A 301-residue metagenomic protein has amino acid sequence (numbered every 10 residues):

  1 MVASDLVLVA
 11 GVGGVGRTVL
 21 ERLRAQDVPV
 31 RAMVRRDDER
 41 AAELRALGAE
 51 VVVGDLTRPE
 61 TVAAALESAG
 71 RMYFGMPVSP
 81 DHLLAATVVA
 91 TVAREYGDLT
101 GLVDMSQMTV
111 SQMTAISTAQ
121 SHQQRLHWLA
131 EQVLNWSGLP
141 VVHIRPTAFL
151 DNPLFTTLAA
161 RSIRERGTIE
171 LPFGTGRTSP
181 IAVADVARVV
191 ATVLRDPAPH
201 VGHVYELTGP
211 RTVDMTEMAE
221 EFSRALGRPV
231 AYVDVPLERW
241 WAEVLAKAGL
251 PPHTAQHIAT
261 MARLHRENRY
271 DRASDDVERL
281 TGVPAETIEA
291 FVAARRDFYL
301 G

Functional and structural regions predicted by a protein language model:
M1-E43, T57-E60, A64-E67, V78-T87 (+3 more regions): Oxidoreductase cofactor-interface core, primarily capturing Rossmann-like NAD(P)-dependent enzymes
A32-M33, V51, F74: Conserved SAM-binding loop
R45-T57: Rossmann-fold cofactor-recognition segment
A49, R71, R195, G227 (+2 more regions): Residue-level marker of structural boundaries
R71-G75, D104: Redox-cofactor binding/interface segments in oxidoreductases and associated redox assembly factors
M105-M108, R295: Short, conserved active-site loops that position catalytic residues or coordinate cofactors/metal ions across diverse
H200, E238-G301: A hydrophobic C-terminal alpha-helical subdomain
